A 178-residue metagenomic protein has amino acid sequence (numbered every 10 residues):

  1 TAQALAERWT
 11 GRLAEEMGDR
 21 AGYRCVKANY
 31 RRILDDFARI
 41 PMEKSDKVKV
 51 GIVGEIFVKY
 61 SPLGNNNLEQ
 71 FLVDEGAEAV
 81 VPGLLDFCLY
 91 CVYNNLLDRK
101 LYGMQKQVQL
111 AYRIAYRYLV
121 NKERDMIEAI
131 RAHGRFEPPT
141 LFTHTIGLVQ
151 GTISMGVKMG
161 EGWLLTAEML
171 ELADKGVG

Functional and structural regions predicted by a protein language model:
T1-G178: An N-terminal assembly and electron-transfer interface module characteristic of large anaerobic redox and radical
